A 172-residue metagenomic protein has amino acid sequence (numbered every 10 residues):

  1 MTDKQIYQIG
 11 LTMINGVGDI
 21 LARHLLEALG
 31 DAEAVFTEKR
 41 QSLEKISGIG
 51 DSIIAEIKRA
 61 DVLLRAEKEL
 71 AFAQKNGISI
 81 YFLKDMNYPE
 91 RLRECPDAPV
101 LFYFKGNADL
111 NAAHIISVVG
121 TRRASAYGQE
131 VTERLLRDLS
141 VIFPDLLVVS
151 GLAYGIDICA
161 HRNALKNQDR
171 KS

Functional and structural regions predicted by a protein language model:
M1-V141: Short, positively charged patches
R23, H161-R162: Short, hydrophobic alpha-helix immediately C-terminal to the catalytic nucleophile
L83, V149-L152: Structural motif
Y127-Q129, A153-H161: Short glycine/serine/threonine-rich phosphate/pyrophosphate-binding segments that cradle anionic phosphate groups
I142, R162-Q168: Alpha-helix C-terminal capping segments
I142-F143, V148: Catalytic core of membrane glycerolipid acyltransferases/transacylases, capturing the structured, soluble-facing
K171-S172: Conserved small/polar residues in nucleotide/adenosyl-binding loops
